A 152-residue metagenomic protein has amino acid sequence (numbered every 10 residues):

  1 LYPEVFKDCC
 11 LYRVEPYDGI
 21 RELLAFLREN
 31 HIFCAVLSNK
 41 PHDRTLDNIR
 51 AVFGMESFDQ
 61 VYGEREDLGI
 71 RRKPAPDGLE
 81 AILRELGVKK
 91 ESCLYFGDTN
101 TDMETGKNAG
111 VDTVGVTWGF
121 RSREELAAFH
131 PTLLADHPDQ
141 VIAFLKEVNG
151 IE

Functional and structural regions predicted by a protein language model:
L1-E22, N30-I32: Metal-dependent phosphoesterase signature
Y12-R13, P41-L94, N100-A109, R123: Substrate-recognition "cap/lid" segment bordering the active-site pocket of phosphatases
R21-R28, M103-N108: Surface-exposed amphipathic alpha-helices with a cationic face
L23-I49: Substrate-recognition element of Asp-dependent hydrolases with the DxDx(T/V) motif
N108-V111, F129: Structural motif
W118-A128: Short, glycine/polar-rich helix-capping loops at beta-to-alpha or helix-loop-helix junctions that flank or form
L133-H137: Short acidic-hydrophobic, aromatic-tinged amphipathic segments that line or gate anion-handling sites
